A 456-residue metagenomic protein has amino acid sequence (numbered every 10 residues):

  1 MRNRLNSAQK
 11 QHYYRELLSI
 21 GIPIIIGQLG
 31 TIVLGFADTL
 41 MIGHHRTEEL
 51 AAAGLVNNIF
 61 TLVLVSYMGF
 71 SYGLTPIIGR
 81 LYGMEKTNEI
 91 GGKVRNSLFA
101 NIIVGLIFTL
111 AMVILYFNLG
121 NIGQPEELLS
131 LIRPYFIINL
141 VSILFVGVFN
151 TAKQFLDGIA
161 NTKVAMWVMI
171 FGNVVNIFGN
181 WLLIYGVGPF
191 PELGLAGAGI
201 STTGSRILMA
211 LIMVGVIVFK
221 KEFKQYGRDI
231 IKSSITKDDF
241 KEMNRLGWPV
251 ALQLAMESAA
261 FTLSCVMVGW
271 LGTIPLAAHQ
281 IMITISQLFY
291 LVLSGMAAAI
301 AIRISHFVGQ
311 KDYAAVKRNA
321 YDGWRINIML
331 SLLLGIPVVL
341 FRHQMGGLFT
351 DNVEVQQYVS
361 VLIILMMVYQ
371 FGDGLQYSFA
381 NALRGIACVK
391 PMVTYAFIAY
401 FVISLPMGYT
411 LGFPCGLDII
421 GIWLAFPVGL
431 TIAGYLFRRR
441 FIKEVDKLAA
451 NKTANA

Functional and structural regions predicted by a protein language model:
M1-G21, I78-L144, F190-G247, I304-Y369 (+1 more regions): Short alpha-helical transmembrane segments in multi-pass integral membrane proteins
A8-L40, H44-H45, T61-G73, I77 (+5 more regions): N-terminal transmembrane alpha-helices
S19-D38, I138, G172, S205-M209 (+4 more regions): Transmembrane helical elements of multi-pass membrane transporters/channels
I22, I26, V56-I59, F99 (+15 more regions): Hydrophobic residues within alpha-helical transmembrane segments of multi-pass solute transporters/permease subunits
L29, V33-A51, L119-E126, L182-L193 (+4 more regions): Helix-terminus/linker motif at the lipid-water interface of multi-pass membrane proteins
T47-N58, I132, F136, G199 (+3 more regions): Small-residue hotspots at the loop-to-helix junctions and early N-terminal turns of transmembrane alpha-helices
L50-V113, V146-A165, C265, A278-R342 (+1 more regions): Small-residue-rich hydrophobic transmembrane alpha-helices
S71, T75, N139-D157, A165-N173 (+6 more regions): Short runs within selected transmembrane alpha-helices of multi-pass transporters and secretion channels
